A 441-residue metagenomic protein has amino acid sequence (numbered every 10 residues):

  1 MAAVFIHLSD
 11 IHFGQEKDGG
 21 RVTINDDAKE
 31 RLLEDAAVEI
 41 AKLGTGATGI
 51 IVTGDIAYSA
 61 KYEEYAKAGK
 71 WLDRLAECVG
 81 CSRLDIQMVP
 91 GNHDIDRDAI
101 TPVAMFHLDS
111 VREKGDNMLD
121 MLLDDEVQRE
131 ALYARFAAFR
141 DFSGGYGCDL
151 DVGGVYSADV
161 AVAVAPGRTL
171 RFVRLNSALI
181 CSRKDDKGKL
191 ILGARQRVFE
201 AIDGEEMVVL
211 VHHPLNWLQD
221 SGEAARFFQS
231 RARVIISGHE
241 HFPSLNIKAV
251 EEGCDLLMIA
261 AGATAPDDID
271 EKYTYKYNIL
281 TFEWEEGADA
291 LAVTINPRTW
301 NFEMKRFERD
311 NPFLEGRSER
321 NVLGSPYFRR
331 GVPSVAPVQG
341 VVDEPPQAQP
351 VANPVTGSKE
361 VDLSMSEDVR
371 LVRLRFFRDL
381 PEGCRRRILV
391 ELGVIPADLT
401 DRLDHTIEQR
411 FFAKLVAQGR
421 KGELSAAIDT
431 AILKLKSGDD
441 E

Functional and structural regions predicted by a protein language model:
M1-I6, A158-R174, G253-L256, L291: Beta-strand-turn-beta hairpins that frame and shape the catalytic cleft of phosphate-ester-processing enzymes
M1-K67, R74, V79-I86, D96-D98 (+2 more regions): N-terminal active-site segment of His-dependent metallophosphoesterases
H7-S9, T48-D55, C81-N92, V208-N216 (+2 more regions): Active-site neighborhood of phospho(di)ester-bond hydrolases with catalytic His/Asp-centered motifs
G14-K17, A57-A60, N92-V103, S182 (+3 more regions): Active-site environment of divalent metal-dependent phosphoester hydrolases
R21, S177-E240, L245-V250: Active-site-proximal segments of metal-dependent phosphoesterases and phosphodiesterases across multiple
G69-D185: Extended active-site neighborhood of metal-dependent phosphoesterases/phosphodiesterases
L218-V293: Conserved beta-sheet core of the metallophosphoesterase superfamily
F282-A427: A short C-terminal boundary segment appended to hydrolase-like catalytic domains
